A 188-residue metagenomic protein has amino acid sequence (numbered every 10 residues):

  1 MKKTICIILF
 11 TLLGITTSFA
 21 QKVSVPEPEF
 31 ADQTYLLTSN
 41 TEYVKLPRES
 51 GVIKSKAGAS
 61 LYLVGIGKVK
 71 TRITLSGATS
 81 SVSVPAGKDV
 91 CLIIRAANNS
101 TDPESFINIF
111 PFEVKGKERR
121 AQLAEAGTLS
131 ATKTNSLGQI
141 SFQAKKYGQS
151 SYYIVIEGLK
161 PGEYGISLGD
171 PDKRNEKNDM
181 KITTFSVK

Functional and structural regions predicted by a protein language model:
T4-I15, A20: Sec-dependent N-terminal signal peptides
Q21-S130, D170-K188: Primarily secretory-pathway and cell-envelope proteins
P85-G87, K145-Y147, L159: Surface-exposed coil/turn segments at beta-strand junctions on protein surfaces, enriched
A124-Q149: Extended, solvent-exposed segments with strong compositional bias
Q143, Y153-V155, T184-S186: Generic structural detector for well-ordered beta-strands
Q149-Y152, M180: Short, surface-exposed coil-to-beta transition loops
S150, E157-S167: A glycine-anchored, Pro-Gly-centered beta-turn/N-cap motif
